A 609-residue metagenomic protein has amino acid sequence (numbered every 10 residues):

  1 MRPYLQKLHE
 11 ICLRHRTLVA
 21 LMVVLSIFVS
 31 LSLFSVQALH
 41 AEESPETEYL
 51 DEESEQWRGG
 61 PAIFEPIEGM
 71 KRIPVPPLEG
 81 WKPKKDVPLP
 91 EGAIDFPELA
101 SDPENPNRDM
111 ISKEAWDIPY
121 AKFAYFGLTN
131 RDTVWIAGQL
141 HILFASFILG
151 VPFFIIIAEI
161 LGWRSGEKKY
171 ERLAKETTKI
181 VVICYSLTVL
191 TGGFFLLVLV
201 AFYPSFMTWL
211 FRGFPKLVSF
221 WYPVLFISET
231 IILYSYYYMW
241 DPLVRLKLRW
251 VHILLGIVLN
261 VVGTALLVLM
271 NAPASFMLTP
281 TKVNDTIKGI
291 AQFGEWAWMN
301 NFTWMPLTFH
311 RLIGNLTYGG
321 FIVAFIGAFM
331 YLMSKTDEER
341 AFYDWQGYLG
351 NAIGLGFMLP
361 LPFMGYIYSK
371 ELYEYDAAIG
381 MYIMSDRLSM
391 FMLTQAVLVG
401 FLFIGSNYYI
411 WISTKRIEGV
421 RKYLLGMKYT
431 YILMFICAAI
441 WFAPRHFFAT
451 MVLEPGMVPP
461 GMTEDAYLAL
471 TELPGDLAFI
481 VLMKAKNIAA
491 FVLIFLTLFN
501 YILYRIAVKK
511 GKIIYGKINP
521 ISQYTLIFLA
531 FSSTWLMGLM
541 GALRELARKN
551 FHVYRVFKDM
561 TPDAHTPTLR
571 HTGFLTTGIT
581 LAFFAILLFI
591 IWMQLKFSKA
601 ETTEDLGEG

Functional and structural regions predicted by a protein language model:
H15-V23, G138, E171-C184, L246-V262 (+3 more regions): Alpha-helical transmembrane segments and their helix-start/interface "positive-inside/aromatic belt" motifs in integral
L33-F126, N130, M462, A466: Low-complexity, proline/glycine-enriched hydrophobic segments characteristic of transmembrane helices
G80, D86-E176, I180-T188: N-terminal signal-anchor module of multipass membrane proteins
R131-I142, W209-V224, I290-G314, G380-Q395 (+2 more regions): Short aromatic-rich membrane-water interface segments that cap or initiate transmembrane helices in multi-pass membrane
A145-I156, P223-S235, G314-G327, M392-I410 (+2 more regions): Hydrophobic cores of alpha-helical transmembrane segments in multi-pass inner/ER membrane proteins, independent
L149-I155, Y185-S205, F220-L246, G256-T286 (+2 more regions): Transmembrane-helix bundle segments that line or gate the permeation/cavity pathway in multi-pass membrane proteins
V182-G192, G256-M277, A352-G365, Y429-A449 (+1 more regions): Hydrophobic alpha-helical membrane-insertion segments
C184-G256, G365-L393, F447, P459 (+2 more regions): Membrane-interface helix-loop-helix modules in multi-pass inner-membrane proteins
